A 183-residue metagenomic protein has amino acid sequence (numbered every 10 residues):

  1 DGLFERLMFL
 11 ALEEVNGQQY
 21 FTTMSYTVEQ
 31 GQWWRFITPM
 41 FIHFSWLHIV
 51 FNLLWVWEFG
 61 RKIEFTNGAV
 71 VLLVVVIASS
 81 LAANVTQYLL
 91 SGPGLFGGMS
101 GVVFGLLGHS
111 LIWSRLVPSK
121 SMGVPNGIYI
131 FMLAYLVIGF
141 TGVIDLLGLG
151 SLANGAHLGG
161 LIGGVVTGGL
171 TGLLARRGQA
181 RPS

Functional and structural regions predicted by a protein language model:
D1-S183: A detector for small-residue-rich transmembrane helices and their helix-helix packing motifs
